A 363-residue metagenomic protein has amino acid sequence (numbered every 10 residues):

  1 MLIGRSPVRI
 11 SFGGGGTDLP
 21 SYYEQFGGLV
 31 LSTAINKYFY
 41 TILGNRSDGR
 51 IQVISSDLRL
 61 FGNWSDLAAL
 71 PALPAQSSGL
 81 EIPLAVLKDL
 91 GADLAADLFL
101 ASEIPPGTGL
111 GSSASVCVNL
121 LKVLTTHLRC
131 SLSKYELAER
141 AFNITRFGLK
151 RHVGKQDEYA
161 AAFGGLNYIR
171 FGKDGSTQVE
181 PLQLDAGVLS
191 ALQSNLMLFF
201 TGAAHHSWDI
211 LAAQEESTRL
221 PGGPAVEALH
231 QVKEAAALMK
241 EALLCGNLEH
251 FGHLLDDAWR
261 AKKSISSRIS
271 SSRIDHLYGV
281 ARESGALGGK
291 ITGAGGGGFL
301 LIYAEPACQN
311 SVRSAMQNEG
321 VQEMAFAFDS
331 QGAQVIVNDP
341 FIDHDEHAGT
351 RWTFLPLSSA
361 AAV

Functional and structural regions predicted by a protein language model:
M1-G13, T17-L19, E24, V30-T33 (+4 more regions): C-terminal nucleotide
F39-Y40, P105: Histidine-centered metal-chelating micro-motifs
A69-S77, G107-A114, S131: Short gly/ser-rich anion-binding loops that grip negatively charged ligand groups
L87-T108, R140: Glycine- and acidic-rich phosphate- and metal-coordinating loops
L110-K134: DPxDG-like acidic metal-binding loop motif
G297: Glycine-rich active-site/cofactor-binding loop and its immediate structural neighborhood
